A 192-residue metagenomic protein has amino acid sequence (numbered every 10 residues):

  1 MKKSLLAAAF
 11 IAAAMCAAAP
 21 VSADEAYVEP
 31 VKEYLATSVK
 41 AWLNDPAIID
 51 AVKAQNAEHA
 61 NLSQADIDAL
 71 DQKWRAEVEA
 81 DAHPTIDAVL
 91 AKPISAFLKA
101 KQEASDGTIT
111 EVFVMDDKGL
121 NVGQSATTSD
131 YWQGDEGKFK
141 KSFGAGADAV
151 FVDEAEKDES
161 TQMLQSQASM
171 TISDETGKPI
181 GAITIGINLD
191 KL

Functional and structural regions predicted by a protein language model:
M1-A8: Bacterial N-terminal signal peptides that target proteins for export
A14-P20: N-terminal signal peptide c-region/cleavage motif recognized by signal peptidases
E25-T128: Extracytoplasmic/periplasmic sensory segments of membrane signal-transduction proteins
H83-K99, T127-E156: Extracytoplasmic/periplasmic sensor domains and loops in membrane signaling proteins
G107-T110, A147-A149, P179-G181: Loop/turn elements at helix/coil->beta-strand transitions in domains of secreted/extracellular proteins
F113, V152, A182-T184: Structural recognition of the beta-strand scaffold that forms the well-ordered cores of secreted hydrolase catalytic
K157-T161: A short beta-turn/loop motif at secondary-structure boundaries
M163-L192: Conserved beta-strands of PAS-like sensory domains
